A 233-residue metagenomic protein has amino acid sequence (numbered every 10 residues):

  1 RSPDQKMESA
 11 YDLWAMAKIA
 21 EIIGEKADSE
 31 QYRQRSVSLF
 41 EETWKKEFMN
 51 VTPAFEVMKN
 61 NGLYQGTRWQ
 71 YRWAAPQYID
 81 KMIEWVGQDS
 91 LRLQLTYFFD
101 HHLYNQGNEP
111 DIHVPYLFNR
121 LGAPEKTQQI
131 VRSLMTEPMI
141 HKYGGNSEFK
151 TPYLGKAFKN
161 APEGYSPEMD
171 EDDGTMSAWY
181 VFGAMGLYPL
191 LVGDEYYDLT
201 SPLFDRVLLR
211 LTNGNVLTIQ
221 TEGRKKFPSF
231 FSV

Functional and structural regions predicted by a protein language model:
R1-T218: Active-site core of glycosidic bond-cleaving carbohydrate-active enzymes
Q220-K226: A short, sequence-level motif marking secondary-structure junctions
K226-V233: Beta-strand-rich binding/interaction modules
